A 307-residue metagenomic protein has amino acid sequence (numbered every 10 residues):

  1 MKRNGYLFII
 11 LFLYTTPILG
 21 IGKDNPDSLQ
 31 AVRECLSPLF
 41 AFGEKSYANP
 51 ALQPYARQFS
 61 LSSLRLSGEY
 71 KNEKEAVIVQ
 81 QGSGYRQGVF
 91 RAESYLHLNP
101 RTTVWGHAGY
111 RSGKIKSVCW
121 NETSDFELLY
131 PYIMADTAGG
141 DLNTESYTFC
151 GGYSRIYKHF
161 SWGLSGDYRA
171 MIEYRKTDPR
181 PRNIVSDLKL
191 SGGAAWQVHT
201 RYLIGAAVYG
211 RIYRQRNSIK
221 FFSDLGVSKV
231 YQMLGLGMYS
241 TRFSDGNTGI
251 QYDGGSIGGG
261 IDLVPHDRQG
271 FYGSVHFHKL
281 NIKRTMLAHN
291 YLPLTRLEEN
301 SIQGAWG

Functional and structural regions predicted by a protein language model:
I18-K116: N-terminal, post-signal peptide beta-strand-biased segments of exported outer-membrane/organellar beta-barrel and other
P50, K74-Q81, S117-T123, Y174-R182 (+2 more regions): Outer-membrane beta-barrel translocator domains and adjoining extracellular loop/strand segments of Gram-negative
Q58-L64, P100-G106, K158-L164, T200-I204 (+1 more regions): Outer-envelope beta-barrel architecture signal
S62-Y70, G106-S112, L164-A170, A206-I212 (+2 more regions): Transmembrane beta-barrel strands of outer-membrane/channel proteins
G84-F90, N143-F149, P179-L190, D253-G259 (+1 more regions): Residues that define the transmembrane beta-barrel architecture of outer-membrane proteins
A92-L96, F149-R155, L190-W196, G259-P265 (+1 more regions): Residues on the lipid-exposed face of transmembrane beta-strands in outer-membrane beta-barrel proteins
V118-M134, D224-T241: Surface-exposed loop/turn segments flanking beta-strands in extracellular/periplasmic regions
S240-G307: Long, internal scaffold/assembly segments composed of regular secondary structure
